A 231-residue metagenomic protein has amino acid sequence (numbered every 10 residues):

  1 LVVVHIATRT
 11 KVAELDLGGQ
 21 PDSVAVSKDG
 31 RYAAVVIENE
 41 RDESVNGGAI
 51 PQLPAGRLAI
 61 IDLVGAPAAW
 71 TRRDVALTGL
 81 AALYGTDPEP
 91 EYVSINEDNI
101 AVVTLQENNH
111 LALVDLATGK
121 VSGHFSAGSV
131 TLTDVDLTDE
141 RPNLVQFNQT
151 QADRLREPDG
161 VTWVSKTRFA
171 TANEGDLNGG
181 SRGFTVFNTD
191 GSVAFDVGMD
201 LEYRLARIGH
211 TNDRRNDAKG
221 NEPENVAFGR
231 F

Functional and structural regions predicted by a protein language model:
L1-R9, P51-G65, G119, S181-G191: Beta-propeller blade signature
Q20-D22, P54, E89, E107 (+3 more regions): Beta-rich catalytic cores
V26-G30, N96-D98, V164-K166, R230-F231: Residue-level detector of Asp-centered blade-edge/turn motifs that repeat once per structural unit in beta-propeller
V36-G56, T171-R182: Short, conserved, GDST-rich strand-edge loop motifs in beta-rich repeat architectures
V64-P88, G123-A152, S192-K219: Surface-exposed loop and turn segments in beta-propeller and other repeat-based domains that flank or scaffold
R215-F231: C-terminal substrate/ligand-recognition segments
